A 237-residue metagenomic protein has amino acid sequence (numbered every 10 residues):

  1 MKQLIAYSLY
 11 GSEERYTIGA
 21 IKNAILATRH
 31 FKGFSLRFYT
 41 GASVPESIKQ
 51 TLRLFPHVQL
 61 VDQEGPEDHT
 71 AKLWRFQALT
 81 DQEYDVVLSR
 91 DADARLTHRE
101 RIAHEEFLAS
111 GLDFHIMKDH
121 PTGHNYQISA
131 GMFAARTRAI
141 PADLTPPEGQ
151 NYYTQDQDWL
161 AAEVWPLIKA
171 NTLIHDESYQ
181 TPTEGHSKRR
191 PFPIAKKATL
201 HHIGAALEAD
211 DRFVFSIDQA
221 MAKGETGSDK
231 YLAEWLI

Functional and structural regions predicted by a protein language model:
M1-G65: N-terminal anchoring/stem segment of glycosyltransferases
P66-W74: A short, glycine-/small-residue-rich helix N-cap motif at loop->alpha-helix starts within glycosyltransferase
W74-R75, H120: Alpha-helical scaffolding within the catalytic cores of extracellular/periplasmic polymer-degrading hydrolases
Y84, A92-A94: Short acidic donor-binding/metal-coordinating loop in glycosyltransferase active sites
V87: Short aromatic/hydrophobic "clamp" motif used to bind/position activated sugar donors
L96-Q127: Conserved donor-nucleotide/metal-binding helix-loop-beta segment in metal-dependent transferases, i.e., the alpha-helix
A135-I237: Catalytic core and acceptor-binding pocket of nucleotide-sugar-dependent glycosyltransferases
